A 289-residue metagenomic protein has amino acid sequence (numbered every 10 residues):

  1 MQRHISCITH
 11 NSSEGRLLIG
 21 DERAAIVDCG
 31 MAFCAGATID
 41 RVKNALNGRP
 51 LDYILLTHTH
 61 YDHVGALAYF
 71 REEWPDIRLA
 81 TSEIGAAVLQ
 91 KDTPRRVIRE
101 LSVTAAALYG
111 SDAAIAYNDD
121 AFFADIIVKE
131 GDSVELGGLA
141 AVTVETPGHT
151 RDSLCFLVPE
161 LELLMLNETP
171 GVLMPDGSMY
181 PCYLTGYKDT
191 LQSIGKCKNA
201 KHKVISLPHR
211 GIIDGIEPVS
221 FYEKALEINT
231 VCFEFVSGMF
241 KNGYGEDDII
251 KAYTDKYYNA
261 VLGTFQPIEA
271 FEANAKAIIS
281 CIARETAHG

Functional and structural regions predicted by a protein language model:
M1-L46, C155-E168: Conserved beta-strand hairpin/beta-sheet module of binuclear metal-dependent hydrolase folds, prominently
H4, D76, A124-D125, A140 (+1 more regions): A generic structural signal for alpha->beta connector loops
A25-V27, L55, L79, L163-M165 (+1 more regions): Residue-level marker for buried hydrophobic side chains located in beta-strands that build the well-ordered beta-sheet
M31-F33, A140-P147, R151-S220, E227-N229: Metallo-beta-lactamase
A35-G36, K43-K129, S133: Active-site HxH/HxHxD metal-binding segment of metal-dependent hydrolases
A37-T38, A66, E217, F221: Residues at alpha-helix caps and immediate loop-helix transition turns in enzyme cores, especially N- and C-cap
I228-M239: Solvent-exposed, amphipathic alpha-helical segments
S237-G289: C-terminal regulatory/interaction regions
